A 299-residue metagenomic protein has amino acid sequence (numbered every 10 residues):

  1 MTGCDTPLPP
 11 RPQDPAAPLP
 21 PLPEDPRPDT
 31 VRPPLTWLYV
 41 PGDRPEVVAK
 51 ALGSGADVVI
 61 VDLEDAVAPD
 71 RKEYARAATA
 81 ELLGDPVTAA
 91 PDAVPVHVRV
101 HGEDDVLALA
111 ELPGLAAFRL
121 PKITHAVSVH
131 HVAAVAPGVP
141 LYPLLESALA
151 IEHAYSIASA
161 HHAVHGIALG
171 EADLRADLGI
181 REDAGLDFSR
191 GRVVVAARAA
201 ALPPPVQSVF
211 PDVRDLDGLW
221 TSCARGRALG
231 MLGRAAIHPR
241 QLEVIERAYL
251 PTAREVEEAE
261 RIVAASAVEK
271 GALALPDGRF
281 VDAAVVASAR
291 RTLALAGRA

Functional and structural regions predicted by a protein language model:
T2-A299: Expand to "…catalyze enediolate/carbanion chemistry for C-C bond making/breaking, isomerization, decarboxylation
